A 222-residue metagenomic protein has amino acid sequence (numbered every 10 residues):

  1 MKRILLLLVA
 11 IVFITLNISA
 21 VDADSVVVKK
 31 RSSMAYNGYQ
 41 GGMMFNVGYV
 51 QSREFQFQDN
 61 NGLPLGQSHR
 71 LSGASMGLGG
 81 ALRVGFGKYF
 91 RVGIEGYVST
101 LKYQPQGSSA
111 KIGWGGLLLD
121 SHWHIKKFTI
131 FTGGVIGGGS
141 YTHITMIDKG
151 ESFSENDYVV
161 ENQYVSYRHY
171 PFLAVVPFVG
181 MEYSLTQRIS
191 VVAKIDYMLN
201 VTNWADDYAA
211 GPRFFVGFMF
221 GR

Functional and structural regions predicted by a protein language model:
I4-F13: Sec-dependent N-terminal signal peptides
A20-G85, G221: Short glycine/proline- and aromatic-enriched beta-strand/turn motifs that initiate or cap beta-hairpins
K30-S32, L65-L71, P105-S108, W123 (+2 more regions): Outer-membrane beta-barrel domain signature
N37-F45, F90-I94, G115-L117, I130-G134 (+3 more regions): Transmembrane beta-strands of outer-membrane beta-barrel proteins
N37-Y39, S72-L78, S109-G115, H169-V175 (+1 more regions): Residues that define the transmembrane beta-barrel architecture of outer-membrane proteins
G48-E54, P64, Y97-P105, G139-H143 (+1 more regions): Sequence/structural signature of outer-membrane beta-barrel proteins
V84-V159, Y183-L185, F220-R222: Gram-negative (and chloroplast) outer-membrane scaffold detector with strong preference for beta-barrel transmembrane
V175-R222: Predominantly the C-terminal beta-signal and adjacent terminal strand-loop region of outer-membrane beta-barrel
